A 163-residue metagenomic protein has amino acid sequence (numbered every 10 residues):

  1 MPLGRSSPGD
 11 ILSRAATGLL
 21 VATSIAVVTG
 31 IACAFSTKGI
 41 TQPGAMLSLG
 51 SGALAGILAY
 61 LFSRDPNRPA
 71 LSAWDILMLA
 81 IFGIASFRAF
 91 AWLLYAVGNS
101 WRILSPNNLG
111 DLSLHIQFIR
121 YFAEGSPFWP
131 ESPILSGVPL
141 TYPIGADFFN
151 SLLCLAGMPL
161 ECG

Functional and structural regions predicted by a protein language model:
M1-S72, I76: Membrane-embedded, hydrophobic transmembrane alpha-helices
L71-A89: Internal/C-terminal transmembrane anchor helices
I84-G163: Active-site lumenal/periplasmic loops and adjacent helix-entry segments of GT-C-fold, multi-pass membrane
